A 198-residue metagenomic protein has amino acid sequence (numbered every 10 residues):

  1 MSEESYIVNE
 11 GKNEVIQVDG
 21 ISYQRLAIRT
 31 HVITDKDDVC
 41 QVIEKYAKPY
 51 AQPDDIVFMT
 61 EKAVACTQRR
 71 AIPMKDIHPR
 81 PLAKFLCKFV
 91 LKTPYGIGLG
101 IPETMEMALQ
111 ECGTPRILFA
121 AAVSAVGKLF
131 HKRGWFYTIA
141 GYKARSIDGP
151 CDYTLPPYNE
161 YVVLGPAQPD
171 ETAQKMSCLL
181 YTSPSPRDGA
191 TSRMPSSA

Functional and structural regions predicted by a protein language model:
S5-V32: Generic N-terminal amphipathic, Lys/Arg-enriched alpha-helix
T30-H31, T60-K62, T67-Q68, R187 (+1 more regions): Fold-independent oxyanion-binding glycine-rich loops and adjacent beta-strand/coil segments at enzyme active sites
V32-Y50, Q168-S177: Phosphate-interacting basic helix/loop segments used at nucleotide- and nucleic-acid interfaces
Y50-P79: N-terminal low-complexity or amphipathic/hydrophobic leaders
M74-T104: Active-site cofactor/substrate anionic-group-binding motifs, chiefly glycine- and Lys/Arg-rich phosphate-binding loops
I101-K175: Internal, conserved structured core segments that host functional sites
Y181-P186: Conserved small/polar residues in nucleotide/adenosyl-binding loops
R193-S197: Hydrophobic alpha-helical segments, chiefly the membrane-spanning helices and signal/signal-anchor peptides
